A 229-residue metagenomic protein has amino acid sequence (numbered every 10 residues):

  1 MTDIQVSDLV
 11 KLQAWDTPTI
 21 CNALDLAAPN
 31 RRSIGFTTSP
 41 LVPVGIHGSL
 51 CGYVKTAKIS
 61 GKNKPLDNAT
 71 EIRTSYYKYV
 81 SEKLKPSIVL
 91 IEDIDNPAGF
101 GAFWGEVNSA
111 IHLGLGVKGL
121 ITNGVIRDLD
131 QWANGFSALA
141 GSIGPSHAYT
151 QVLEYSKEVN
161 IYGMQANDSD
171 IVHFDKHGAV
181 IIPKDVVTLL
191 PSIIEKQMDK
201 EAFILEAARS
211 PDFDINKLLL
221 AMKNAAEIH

Functional and structural regions predicted by a protein language model:
M1-E82, L205-F213, L219: Intrinsically disordered, low-complexity regions enriched in acidic/Ser/Thr/Pro/Gln residues
V6-A14, P191-E195, K223-A226: Long, charged alpha-helical interface segments
L24, H112, D170-V172: Buried hydrophobic positions in well-ordered alpha/beta secondary-structure cores of metabolic enzymes
I34-F36, L90-E92, L120-G124, A138-A140 (+1 more regions): General beta-strand structural signal in soluble alpha/beta enzymes
C51-G52, L84-S87, G116-K118, A133-F136 (+3 more regions): Short coil/turn connectors at secondary-structure junctions
Y79-T122: Extracellular/luminal Protease-associated
E106-D130, G135-G144: Ligand/cofactor pocket segment of small-molecule handling proteins
G141-N216: Acidic, glycine-rich flexible loop/linker segments
